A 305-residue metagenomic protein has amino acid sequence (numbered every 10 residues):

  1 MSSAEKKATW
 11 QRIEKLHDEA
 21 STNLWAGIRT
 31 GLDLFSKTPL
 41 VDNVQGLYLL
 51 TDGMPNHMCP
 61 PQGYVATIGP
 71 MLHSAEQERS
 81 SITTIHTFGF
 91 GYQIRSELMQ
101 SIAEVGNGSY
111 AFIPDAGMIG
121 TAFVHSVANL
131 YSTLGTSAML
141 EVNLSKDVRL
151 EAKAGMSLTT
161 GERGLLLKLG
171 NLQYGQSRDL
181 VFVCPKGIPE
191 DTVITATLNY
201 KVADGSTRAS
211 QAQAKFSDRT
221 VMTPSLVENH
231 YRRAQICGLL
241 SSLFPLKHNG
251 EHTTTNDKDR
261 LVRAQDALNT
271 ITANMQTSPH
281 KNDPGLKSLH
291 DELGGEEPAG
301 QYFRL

Functional and structural regions predicted by a protein language model:
M1-S137, K186-E190, D204: Exposed acidic/Ser/Thr-rich ligand/metal-binding surfaces
V124, R163-L169, V181-C184: Short structured motifs
K153-G175: Extracellular adhesion/glycan-binding regions together with long Ser/Thr- and acidic-residue-rich low-complexity tracts
Q173-D191: Low-complexity, intrinsically disordered segments enriched in Ser/Thr together with acidic residues
P185-L305: Long, acidic serine/threonine- and proline-rich intrinsically disordered regions
